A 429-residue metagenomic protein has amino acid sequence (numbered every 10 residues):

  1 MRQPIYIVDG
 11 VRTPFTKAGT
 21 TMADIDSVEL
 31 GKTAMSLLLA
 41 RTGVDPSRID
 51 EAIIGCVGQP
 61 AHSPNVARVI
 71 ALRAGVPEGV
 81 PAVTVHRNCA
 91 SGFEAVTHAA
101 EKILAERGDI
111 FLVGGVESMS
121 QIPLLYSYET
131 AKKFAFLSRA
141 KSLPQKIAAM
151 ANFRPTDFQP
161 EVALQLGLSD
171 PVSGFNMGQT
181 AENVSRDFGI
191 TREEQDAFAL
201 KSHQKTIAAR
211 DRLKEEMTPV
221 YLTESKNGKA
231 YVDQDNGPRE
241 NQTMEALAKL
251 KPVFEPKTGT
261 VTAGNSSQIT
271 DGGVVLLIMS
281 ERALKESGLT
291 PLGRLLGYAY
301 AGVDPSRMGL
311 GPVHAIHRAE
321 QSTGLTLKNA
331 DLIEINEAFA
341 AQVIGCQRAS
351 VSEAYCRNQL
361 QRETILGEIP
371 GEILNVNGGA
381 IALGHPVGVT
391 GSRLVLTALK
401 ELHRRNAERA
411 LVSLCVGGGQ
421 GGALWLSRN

Functional and structural regions predicted by a protein language model:
M1-I25, P155-G167, M244-L310, H314-T323 (+3 more regions): Condensing-enzyme catalytic core mediating Claisen C-C bond formation in acyl metabolism
V11-T13, A23-T33, R41, A163 (+2 more regions): N-terminal extracellular/periplasmic Venus flytrap/periplasmic-binding protein-like
A23-F111, G115-L143, M217-Q234, L327-V351: Conserved beta-ketoacyl condensing-enzyme motif
S27-G43, V66-I70, A95, M177-V184 (+6 more regions): Short, well-ordered amphipathic alpha-helical segments that serve as non-catalytic structural scaffolds within diverse
C56-F111, Q121, T156-F158, V172-F175 (+3 more regions): Conserved catalytic cysteine-centered active-site region of acyl-thioester-dependent Claisen-condensing enzymes
H86-E117, L125, S185-D211, V275-R282 (+3 more regions): Active-site-proximal alpha-helical scaffold in enzymes
I110-N183: Flexible glycine-/small-residue-enriched beta->alpha junction loops that bind anionic phosphate/pyrophosphate groups
E182, K226, L296, V303-A382: Active-site pocket-lining segment
